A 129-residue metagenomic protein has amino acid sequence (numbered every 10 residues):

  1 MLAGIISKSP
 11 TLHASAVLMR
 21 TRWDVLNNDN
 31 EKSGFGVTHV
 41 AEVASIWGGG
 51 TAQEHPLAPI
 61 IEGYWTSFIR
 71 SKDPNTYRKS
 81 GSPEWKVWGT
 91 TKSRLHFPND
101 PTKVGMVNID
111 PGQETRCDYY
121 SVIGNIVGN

Functional and structural regions predicted by a protein language model:
M1-N129: C-terminal helix-and-tail extensions that cap enzymatic domains
